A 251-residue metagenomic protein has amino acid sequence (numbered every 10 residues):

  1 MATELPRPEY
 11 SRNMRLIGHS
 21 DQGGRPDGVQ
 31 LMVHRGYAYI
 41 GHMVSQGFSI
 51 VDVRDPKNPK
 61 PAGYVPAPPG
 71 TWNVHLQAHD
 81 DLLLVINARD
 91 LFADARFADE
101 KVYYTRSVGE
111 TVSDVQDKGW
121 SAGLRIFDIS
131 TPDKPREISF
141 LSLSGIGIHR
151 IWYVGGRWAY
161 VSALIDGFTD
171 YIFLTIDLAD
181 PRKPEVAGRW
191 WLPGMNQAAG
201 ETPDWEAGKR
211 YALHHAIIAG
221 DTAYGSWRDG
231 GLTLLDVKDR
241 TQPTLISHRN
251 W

Functional and structural regions predicted by a protein language model:
M1-W251: Feature marking well-ordered beta-strand scaffolds used for ligand recognition
